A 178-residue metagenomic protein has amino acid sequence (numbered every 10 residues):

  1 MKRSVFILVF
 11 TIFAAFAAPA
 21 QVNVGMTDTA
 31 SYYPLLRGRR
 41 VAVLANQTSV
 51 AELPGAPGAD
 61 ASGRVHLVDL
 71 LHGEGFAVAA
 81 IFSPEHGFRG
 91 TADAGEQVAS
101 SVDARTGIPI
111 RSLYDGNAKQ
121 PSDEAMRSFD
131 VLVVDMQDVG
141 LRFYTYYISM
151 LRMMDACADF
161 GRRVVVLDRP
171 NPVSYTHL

Functional and structural regions predicted by a protein language model:
M1-S4: Positively charged n-region of N-terminal signal peptides that target proteins for export
I7-A15: Bacterial N-terminal signal peptides
Q21-F76: N-terminal phosphate-binding or glycine-rich loops at protein starts, especially the Walker A/P-loop of NTPases
F76, F160-R163: A short helix->loop->beta-strand "cap" motif at the edges of active sites that frequently abuts
A79-E85: Short internal beta-strands
A94, V98-S128: Glycine-rich oxoanion-binding loops at beta->alpha junctions
D138-I148: Glycine/threonine-rich flexible loop motifs
T176-H177: Conserved small/polar residues in nucleotide/adenosyl-binding loops
